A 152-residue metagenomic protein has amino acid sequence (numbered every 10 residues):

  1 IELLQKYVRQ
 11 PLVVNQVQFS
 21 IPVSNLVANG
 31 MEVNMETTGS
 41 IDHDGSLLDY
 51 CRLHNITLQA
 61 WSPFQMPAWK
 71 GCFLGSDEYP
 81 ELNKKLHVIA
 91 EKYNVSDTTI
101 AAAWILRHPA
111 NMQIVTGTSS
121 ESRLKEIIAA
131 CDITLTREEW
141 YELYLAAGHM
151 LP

Functional and structural regions predicted by a protein language model:
I1-P152: Beta/alpha (TIM)-barrel catalytic core signal, keyed to glycine-rich beta->alpha loops juxtaposed to Asp/Glu that bind
